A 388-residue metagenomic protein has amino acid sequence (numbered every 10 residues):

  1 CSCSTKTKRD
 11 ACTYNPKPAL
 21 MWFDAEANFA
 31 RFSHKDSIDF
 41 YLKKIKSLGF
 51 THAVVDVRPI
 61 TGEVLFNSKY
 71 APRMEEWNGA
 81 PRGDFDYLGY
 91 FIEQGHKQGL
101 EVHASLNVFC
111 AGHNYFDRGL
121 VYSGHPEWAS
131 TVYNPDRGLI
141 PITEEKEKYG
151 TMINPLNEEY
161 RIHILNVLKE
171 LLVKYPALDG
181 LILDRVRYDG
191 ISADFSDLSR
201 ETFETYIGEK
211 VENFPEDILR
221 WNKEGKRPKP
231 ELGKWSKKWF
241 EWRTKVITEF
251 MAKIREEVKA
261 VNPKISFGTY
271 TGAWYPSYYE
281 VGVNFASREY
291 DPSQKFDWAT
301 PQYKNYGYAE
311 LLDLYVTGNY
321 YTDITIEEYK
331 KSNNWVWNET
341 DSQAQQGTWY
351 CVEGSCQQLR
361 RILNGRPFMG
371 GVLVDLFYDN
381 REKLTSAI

Functional and structural regions predicted by a protein language model:
C12-K35, H103-Y175, G225-K237, F296-W298: Active-site-adjacent "subsite" loops/lids of carbohydrate-active enzymes
F23-F32, Y70-F85, K146-L165, G233-T248 (+2 more regions): The substrate-binding groove and active-site-proximal loops of carbohydrate-active enzymes, especially glycoside
R31-K46, Y160-L172, E289-Y308, N380-I388: Short, acidic/polar
D36-E63, P176, N305-T317: Catalytic domains of carbohydrate-active enzymes, especially glycoside hydrolases
Y41-F50, Q94-H96, M152-Y188, T248 (+1 more regions): An active-site-proximal structural segment forming one wall of the substrate-binding cleft that immediately precedes
L48-G83, K330-N334: Aromatic-lined carbohydrate-binding/catalytic grooves of carbohydrate-active enzymes
L65-N78, C110-K146, L183-K226, E280-S293: Aromatic- and acidic-residue-enriched segments that line the glycan-binding/catalytic groove of carbohydrate-active
G208-R381: Glycoside hydrolase catalytic-domain groove-lining segments
